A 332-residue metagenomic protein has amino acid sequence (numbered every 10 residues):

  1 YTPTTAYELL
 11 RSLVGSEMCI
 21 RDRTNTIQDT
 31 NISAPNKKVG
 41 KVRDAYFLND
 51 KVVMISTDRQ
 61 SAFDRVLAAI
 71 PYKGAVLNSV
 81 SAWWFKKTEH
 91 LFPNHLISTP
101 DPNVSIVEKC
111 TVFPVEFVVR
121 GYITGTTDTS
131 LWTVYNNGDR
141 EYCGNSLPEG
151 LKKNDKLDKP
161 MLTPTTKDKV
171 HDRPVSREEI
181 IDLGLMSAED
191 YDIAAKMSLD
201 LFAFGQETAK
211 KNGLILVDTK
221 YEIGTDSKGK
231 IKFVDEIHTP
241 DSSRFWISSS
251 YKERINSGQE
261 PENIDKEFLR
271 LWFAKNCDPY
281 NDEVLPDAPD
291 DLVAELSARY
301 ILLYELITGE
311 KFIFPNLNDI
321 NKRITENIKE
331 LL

Functional and structural regions predicted by a protein language model:
Y1-I20: Single conserved hydrophobic/aromatic residue that forms the stacking wall/gate of nucleotide- or nucleobase-binding
T24-T166, P279-D287, D291-L332: Active-site loop/lid in soluble adenylation, ligation, and acyl-transfer enzymes
D44, K220-E222: Short, surface-exposed charged micro-motifs
T57, I193, K232-P240, L331-L332: Catalytic cores of nucleic-acid ligases and guanylyltransferases
K156-A188: A short mid-domain helix/strand-loop element embedded in enzyme catalytic domains that forms or borders the active-site
M186-V217: A long amphipathic alpha-helix within ATP-dependent nucleotide-binding catalytic cores
E222-N263: Catalytic activation segment of kinase domains across protein kinase-like and atypical kinase folds
S257-P289, L296: C-lobe/activation-segment region of protein kinase-like
